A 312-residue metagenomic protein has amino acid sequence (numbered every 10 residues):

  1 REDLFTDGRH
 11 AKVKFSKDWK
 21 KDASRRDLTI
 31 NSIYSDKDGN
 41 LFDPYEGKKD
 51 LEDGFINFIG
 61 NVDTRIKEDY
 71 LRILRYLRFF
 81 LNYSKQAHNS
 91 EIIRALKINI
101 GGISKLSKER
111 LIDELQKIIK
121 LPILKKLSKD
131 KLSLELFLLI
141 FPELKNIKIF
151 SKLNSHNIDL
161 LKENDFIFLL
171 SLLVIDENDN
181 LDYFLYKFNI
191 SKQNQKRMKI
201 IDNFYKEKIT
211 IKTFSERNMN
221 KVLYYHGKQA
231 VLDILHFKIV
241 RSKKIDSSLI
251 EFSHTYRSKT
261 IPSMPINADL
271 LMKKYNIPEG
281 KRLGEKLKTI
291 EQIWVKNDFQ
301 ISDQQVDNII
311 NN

Functional and structural regions predicted by a protein language model:
R1-N312: Catalytic cores of the polymerase beta-like nucleotidyltransferase superfamily and closely associated nucleotide
